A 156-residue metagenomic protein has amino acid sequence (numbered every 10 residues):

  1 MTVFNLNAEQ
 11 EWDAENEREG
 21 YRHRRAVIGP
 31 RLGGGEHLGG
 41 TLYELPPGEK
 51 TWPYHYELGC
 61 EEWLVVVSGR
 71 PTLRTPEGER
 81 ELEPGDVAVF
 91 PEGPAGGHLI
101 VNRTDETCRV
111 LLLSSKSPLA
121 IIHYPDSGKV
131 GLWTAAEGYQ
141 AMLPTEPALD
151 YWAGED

Functional and structural regions predicted by a protein language model:
M1-H37, H123-D156: A short, N-terminal "cap"/entry segment at the start of jelly-roll beta-barrel domains of the cupin/DSBH fold
N5-N7, T41, N102: Asparagine-centered polar/low-complexity signal
T41-E57, P91-A95: Conserved short histidine dyad/triad with adjacent acidic residue
L42-P46, E57-L73, L113-S117: Short, conserved beta-strand element in jelly-roll/cupin
T51, E61, S68-R70, E77 (+2 more regions): A generic structural motif
P76-G93: Short acidic-glycine-tyrosine-enriched beta hairpin
E92-L119: Ligand-binding loop in jelly-roll beta-barrel domains
